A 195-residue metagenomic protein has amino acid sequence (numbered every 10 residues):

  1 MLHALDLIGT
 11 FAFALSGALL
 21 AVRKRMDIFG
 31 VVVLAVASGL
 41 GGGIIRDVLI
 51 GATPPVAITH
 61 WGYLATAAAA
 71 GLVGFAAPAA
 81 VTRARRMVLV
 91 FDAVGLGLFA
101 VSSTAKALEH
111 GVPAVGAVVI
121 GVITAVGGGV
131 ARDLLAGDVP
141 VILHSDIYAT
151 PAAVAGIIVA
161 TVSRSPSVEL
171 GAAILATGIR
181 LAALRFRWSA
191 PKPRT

Functional and structural regions predicted by a protein language model:
M1-A4, V48-I58, S103-G116, A160-V168: Helix-coil boundary and interhelical linker segments in multi-pass alpha-helical membrane proteins
M1-T10, V36, P55-A69, V112-A125: Structural signature of hydrophobic alpha-helical transmembrane segments
L15-R25, D47, L72-R85, V130-P140 (+1 more regions): C-terminal ends of transmembrane helices
S16, A69-F75, S102, A153-T161 (+1 more regions): Hydrophobic core segments of alpha-helical transmembrane domains in multi-pass membrane transport and ion-translocation
F29-A37, T59-L64, R85-L96, I120 (+2 more regions): Cytoplasmic-side transmembrane-helix entry/capping segments in multi-pass membrane proteins
V33-A37, I44-I50, V119, I123 (+1 more regions): Short, structured motif recognition centered on aromatic/hydrophobic residues
A35-G43, F91-A105, I123, I147-A160: Small-residue-rich segments of transmembrane alpha-helices in multi-pass membrane proteins, especially helix faces
A68-K106: Ordered, amphipathic secondary-structure segments that act as subunit-interaction surfaces in large macromolecular
